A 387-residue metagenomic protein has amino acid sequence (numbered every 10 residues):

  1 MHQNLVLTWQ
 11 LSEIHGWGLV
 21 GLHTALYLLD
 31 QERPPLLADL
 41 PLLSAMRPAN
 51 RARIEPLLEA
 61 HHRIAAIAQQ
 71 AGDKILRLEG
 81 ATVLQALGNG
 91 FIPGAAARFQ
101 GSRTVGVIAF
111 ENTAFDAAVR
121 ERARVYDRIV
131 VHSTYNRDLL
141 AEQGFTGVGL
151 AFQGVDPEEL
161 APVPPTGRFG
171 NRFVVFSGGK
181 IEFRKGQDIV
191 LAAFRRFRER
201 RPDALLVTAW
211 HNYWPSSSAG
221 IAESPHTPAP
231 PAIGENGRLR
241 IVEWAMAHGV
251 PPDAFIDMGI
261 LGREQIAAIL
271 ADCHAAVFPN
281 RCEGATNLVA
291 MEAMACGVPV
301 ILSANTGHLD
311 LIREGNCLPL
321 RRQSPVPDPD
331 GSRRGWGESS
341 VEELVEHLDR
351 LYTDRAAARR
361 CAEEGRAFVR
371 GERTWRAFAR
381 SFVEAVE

Functional and structural regions predicted by a protein language model:
V6, R168-K185, L191-R198, L206-W210: Conserved donor-binding/catalytic core segment of Leloir-type glycosyltransferases
V6-T8, R47-A141: Extended catalytic core of nucleotide-activated donor transferases of GT-like folds
A117-A118, V155-R172: Acidic anion/phosphate-binding donor-loop and adjacent secondary structure in glycosyltransferase catalytic cores
D127-D138, F145-P162: Donor nucleotide-sugar binding/catalytic pocket of nucleotide-sugar-dependent glycosyltransferases
A219-E264: Nucleotide-activated donor-binding/catalytic signature segment of Leloir-type glycosyltransferases, i.e., the conserved
A268-A285, V298: Acidic donor-binding loop of glycosyltransferase active sites
P299-L302, N316-P319: Short hydrophobic beta-strand element within catalytic cores of glycosyltransferases and related nucleotide-activated
S339, E343-L344, Y352-E384: A charged, aromatic-enriched C-terminal amphipathic alpha-helix characteristic of glycosyltransferases across folds
